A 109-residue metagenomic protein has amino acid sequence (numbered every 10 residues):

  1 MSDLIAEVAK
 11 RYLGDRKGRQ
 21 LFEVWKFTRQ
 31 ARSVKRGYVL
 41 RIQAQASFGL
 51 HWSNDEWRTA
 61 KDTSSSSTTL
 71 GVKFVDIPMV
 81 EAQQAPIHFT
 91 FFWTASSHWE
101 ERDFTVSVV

Functional and structural regions predicted by a protein language model:
M1-V109: Glycan-association/targeting regions that enable binding to alpha-glucans and other polysaccharides
